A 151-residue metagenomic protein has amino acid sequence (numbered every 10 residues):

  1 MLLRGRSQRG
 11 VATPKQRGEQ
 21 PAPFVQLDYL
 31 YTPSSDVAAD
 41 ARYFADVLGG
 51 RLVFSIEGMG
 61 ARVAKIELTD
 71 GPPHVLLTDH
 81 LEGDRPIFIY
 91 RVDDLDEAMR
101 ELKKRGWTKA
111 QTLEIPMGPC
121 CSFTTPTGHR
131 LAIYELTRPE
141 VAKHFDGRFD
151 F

Functional and structural regions predicted by a protein language model:
L2-A41, P86-F88, T137-F151: N-terminal beta-strand motif that seeds the catalytic metal site of vicinal oxygen chelate
L27, V63, R85, G118-C120: Conserved positions at the start
D36-A38, F88-R130, E135: Vicinal oxygen chelate
Y43-F44, G50: Conserved hydrophobic/aromatic "anchor" residues that stabilize well-ordered secondary structure elements
A45-D46, K103: Alpha-helical segments within the soluble intracellular
G49-I56, W107-L113: Short secondary-structure junctions
R51-P86, R130-T137: Conserved short beta-strand elements that form part of the metal-binding/catalytic scaffold of enzyme active sites
G58-M59, I115-M117, A142: Conserved beta-strand edge residues that scaffold enzyme active sites
